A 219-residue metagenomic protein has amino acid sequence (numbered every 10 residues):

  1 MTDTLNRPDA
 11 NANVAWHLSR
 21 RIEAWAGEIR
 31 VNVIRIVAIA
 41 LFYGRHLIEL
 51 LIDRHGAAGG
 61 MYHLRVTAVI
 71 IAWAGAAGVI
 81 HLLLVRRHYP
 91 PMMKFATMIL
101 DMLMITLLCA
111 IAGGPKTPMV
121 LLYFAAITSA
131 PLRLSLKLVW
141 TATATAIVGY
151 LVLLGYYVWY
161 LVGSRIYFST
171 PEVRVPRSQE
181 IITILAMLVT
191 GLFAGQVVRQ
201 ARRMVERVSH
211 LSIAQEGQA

Functional and structural regions predicted by a protein language model:
M1-M93: N-terminal juxtamembrane segment and adjoining first transmembrane helix
N13, V79-L83, I181-E216: Juxtamembrane or sensor-core-proximal signal-transducing alpha helices that couple sensory domains to cytosolic
R21, E28, S212-A219: Short regulatory/linker helices and ligand/cofactor-binding micro-motifs at input modules
I29-I36, L100, L122, S129 (+2 more regions): Residue-level micro-sites within transmembrane alpha helices that shape and flank functional polar/acidic positions
Y43-L47, G78-V79, T106-A110, T128-S129 (+1 more regions): Alpha-helical transmembrane segments of multipass membrane proteins
G44-I70, R87-K94, K116, R133-R199: Alpha-helical transmembrane segments and their interfaces in multipass membrane proteins
I70-A72, I99-M104, P118-A126, I181-L185: Membrane-embedded alpha-helical segments of multi-pass membrane proteins, especially the transmembrane helices
L103-G114, L121-T141: Generic transmembrane alpha-helix motif of multi-pass integral membrane proteins
